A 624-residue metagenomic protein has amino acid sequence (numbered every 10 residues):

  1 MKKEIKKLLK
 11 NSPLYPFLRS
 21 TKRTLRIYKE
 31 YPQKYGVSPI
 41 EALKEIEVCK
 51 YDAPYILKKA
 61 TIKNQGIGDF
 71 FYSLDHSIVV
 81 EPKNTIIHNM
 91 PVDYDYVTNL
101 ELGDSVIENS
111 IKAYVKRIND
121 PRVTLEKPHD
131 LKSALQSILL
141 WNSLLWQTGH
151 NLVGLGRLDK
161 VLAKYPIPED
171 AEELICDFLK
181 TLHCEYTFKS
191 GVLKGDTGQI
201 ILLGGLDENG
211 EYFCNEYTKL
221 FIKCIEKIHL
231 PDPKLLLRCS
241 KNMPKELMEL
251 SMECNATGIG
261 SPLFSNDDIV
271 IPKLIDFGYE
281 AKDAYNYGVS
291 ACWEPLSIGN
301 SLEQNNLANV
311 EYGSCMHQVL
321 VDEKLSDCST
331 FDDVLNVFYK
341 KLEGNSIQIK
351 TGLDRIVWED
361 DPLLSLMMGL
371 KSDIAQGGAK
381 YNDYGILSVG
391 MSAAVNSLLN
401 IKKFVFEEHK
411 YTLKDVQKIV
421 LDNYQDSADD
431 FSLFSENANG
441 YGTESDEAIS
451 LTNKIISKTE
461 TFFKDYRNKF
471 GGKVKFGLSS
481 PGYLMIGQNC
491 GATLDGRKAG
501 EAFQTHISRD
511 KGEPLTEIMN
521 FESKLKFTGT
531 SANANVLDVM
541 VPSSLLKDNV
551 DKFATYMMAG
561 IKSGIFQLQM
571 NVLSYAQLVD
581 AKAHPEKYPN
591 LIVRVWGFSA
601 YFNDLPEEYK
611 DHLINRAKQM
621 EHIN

Functional and structural regions predicted by a protein language model:
M1-D120, T124-N624: Conserved catalytic cores of very large enzyme subunits
